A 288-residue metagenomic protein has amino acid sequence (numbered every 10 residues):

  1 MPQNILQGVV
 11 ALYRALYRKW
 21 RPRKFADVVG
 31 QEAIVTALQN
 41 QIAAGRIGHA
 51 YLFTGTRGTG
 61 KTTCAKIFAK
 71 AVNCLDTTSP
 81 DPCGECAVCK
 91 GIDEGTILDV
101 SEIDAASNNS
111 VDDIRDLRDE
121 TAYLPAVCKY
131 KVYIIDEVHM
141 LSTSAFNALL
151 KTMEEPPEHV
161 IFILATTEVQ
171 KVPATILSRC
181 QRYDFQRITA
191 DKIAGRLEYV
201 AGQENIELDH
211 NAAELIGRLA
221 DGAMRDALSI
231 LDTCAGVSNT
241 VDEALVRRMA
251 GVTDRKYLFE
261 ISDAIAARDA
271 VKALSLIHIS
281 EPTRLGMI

Functional and structural regions predicted by a protein language model:
M1, E281-I288: Short "domain-exit" segments at the C-terminal end of structured domains
M1-R182: P-loop/Walker A NTP-binding region and its immediately flanking N-terminal helices in P-loop NTPase folds
I34, A87, G91-L98, D113-D116 (+3 more regions): Extended, largely alpha-helical regulatory/partner-binding modules appended to the mid-to-C-terminal parts
A106-S107, A223, I288: Short linear Ser/Thr-Pro motifs
Q170, R248, M287-I288: Short intrinsically disordered, low-complexity segments
P173, V237, I288: Glycine/Thr-rich phosphate-binding loops of Rossmann-like dinucleotide-binding domains
